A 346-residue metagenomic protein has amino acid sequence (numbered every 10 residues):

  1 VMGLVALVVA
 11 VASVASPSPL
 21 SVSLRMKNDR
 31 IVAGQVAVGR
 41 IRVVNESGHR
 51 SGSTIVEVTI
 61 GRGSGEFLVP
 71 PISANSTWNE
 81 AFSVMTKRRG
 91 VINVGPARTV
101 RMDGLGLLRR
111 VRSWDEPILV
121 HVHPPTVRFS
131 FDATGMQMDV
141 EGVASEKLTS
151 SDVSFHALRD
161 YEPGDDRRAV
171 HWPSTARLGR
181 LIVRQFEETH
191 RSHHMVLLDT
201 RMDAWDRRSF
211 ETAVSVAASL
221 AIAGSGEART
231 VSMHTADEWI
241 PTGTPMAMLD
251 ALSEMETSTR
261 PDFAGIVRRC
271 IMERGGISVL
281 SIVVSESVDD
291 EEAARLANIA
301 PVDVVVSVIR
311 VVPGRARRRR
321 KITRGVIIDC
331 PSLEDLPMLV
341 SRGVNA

Functional and structural regions predicted by a protein language model:
V1-S16, D250, E254-A346: Von Willebrand factor type A / integrin I
L4-T244, L280, N298: An amphipathic, basic-hydrophobic helix/alpha-beta surface used to engage anionic, phosphate-rich ligands or surfaces
